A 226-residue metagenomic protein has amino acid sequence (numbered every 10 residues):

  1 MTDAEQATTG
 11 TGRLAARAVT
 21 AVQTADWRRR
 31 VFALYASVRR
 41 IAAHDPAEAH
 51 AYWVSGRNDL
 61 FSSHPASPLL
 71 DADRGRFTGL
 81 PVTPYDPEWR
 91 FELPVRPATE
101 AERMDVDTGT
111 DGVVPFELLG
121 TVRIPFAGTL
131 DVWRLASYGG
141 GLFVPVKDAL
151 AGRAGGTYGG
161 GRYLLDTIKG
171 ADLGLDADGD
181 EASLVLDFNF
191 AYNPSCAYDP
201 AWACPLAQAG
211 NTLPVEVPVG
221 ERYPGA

Functional and structural regions predicted by a protein language model:
M1-G139, P145-G152, L164-D166, G179 (+4 more regions): A compositional/structural signature for long, glycine/proline-rich flexible linkers and loops on extracytoplasmic
A154-F190: Acidic, glycine-rich flexible loop segments
A191-S195: Short acidic/polar inter-strand loop motif in beta-rich domains
